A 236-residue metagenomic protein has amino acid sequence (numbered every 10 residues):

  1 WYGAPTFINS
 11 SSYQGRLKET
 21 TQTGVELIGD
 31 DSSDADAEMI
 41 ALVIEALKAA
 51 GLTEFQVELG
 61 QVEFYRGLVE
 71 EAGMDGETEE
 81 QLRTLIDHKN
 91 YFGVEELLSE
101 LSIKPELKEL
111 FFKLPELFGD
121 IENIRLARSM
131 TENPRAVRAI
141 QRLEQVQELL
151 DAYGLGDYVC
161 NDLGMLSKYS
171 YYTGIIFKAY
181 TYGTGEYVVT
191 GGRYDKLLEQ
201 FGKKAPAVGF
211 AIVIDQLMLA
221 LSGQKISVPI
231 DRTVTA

Functional and structural regions predicted by a protein language model:
W1, G51-V57, E79: Short secondary-structure capping/junction motifs at helix and strand boundaries
Y2-L52, L97-A236: Positively charged, Gly/Ser-enriched RNA/tRNA-binding surfaces
K18-T23, L59-G67: Short, conserved phosphate-binding/catalytic loop or strand-edge motifs used in phosphoryl-/nucleotidyl-transfer
L42-K48, E63-E71: Hydrophobic mid-domain F-helix/FG-region of cytochrome P450s
E54-Y65, L82, C160-G164: Short, surface-exposed recognition loops or helix-turn segments adjacent to catalytic cores
V57-G60, I86-Y91, R138: Short acidic alpha-helix initiation/capping motifs at coil-to-helix transition points, especially at protein N-termini
E71-G73, I175: Short low-complexity, flexible loop/linker segments enriched in glycine and/or proline with clustered acidic
M74-E96, I103, L155, T181: Acidic, His- and aromatic-enriched active-site or binding-groove loops in soluble protein domains that engage sugars
